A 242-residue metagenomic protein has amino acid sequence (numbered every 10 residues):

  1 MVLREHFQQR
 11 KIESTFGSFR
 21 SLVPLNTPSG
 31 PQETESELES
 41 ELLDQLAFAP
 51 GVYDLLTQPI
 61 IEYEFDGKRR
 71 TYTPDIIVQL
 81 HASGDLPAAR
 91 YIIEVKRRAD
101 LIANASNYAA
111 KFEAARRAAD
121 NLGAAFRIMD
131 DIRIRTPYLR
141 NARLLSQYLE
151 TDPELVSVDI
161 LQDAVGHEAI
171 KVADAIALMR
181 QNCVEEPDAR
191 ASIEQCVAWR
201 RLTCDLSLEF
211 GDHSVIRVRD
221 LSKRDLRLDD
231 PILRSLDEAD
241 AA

Functional and structural regions predicted by a protein language model:
M1-A242: Electrostatic, structured charged patches in enzyme active sites and in nucleic-acid/phosphate-binding
